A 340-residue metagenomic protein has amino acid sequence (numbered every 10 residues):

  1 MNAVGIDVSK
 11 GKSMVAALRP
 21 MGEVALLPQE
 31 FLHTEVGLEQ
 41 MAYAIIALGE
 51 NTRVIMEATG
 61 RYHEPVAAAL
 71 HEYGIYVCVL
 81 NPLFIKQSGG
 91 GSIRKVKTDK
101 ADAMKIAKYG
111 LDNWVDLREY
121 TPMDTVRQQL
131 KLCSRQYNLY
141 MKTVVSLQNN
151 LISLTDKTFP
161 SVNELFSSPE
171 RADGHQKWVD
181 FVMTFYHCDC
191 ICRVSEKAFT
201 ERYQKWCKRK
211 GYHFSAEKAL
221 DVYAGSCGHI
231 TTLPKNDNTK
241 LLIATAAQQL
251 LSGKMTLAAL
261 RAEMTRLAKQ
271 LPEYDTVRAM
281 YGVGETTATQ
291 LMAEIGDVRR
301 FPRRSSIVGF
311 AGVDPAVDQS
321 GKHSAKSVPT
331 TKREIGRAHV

Functional and structural regions predicted by a protein language model:
M1-H339: A detector of single, family-specific signature residues that are central to catalytic or substrate-handling motifs
